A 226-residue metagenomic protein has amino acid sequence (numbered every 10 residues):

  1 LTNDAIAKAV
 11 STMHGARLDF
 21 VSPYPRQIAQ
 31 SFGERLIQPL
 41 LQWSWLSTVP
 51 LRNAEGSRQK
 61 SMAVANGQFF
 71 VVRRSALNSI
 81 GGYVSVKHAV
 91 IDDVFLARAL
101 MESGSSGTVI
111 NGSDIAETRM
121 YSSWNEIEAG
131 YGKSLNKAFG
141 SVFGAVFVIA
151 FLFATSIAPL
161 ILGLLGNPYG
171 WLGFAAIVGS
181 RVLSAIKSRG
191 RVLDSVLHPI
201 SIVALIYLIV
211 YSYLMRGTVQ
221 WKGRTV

Functional and structural regions predicted by a protein language model:
L1-T2, V72, L96: Hydrophobic/aromatic residue at the end of a short beta strand that borders the catalytic acidic motif
T2, N66, A89, L208: Charged, low-complexity surface patches
D4-I6: Acidic donor-diphosphate engagement hotspot in glycosyltransferases and nucleotidyltransferases that stabilizes
K8, T12-V71, S75-N78, D194-L205 (+1 more regions): Long helical/loop segments within the catalytic core of UDP-sugar-dependent glycosyltransferases, especially the large
M13, F20-S47, S75-N78, Y83-F143: Catalytic donor/gating beta->alpha subdomain of glycosyltransferases that bind UDP-sugars
Q68, G82, R224: Gly/Ser/Thr-rich helix-start
S85, V94, G107-I110, I115 (+2 more regions): Membrane-proximal soluble regions of multi-pass membrane proteins
A145-Q220: Membrane-embedded multi-pass helical conduit in multi-pass membrane proteins, especially envelope-biosynthetic
